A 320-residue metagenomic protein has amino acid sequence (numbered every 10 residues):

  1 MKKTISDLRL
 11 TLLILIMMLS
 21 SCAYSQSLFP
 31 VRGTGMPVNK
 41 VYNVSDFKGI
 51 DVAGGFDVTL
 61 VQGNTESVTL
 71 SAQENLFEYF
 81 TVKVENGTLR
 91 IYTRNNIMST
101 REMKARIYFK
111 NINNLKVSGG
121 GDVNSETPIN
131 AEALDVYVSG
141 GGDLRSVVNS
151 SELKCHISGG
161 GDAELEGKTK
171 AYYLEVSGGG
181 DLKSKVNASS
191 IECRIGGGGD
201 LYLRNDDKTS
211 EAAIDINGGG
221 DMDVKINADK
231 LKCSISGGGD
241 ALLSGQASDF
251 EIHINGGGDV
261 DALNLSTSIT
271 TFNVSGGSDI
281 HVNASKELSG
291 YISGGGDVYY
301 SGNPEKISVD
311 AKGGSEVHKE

Functional and structural regions predicted by a protein language model:
M1-E320: Intrinsically disordered, low-complexity terminal regions
